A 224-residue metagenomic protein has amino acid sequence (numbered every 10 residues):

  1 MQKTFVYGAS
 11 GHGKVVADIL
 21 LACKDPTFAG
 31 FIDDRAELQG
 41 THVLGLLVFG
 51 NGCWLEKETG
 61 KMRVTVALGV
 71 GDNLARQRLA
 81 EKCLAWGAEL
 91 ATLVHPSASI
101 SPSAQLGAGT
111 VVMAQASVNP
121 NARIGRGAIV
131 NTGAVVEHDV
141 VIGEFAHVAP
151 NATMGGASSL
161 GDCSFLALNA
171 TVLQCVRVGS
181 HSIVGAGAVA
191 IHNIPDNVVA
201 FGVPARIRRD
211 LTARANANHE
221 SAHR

Functional and structural regions predicted by a protein language model:
M1-F49, E56-E58: Hydrophobic, well-ordered beta-alpha structural blocks that scaffold small-molecule cofactor pockets
Q2-F5, T27-A29, R63-V66, L90 (+1 more regions): Short active-site oxyanion
H12, G71-N73, R206: Short glycine-rich anion-binding loops that position phosphate/pyrophosphate groups of nucleotides and phosphorylated
A17-I19, V43-L44, R78-E81, I124 (+2 more regions): Short amphipathic alpha-helical segments
K24-D25, L84-A88, H192: Short helix-capping segments at alpha-helix termini
E37-S99: Phosphate-bearing ligand-interacting subdomains that bind or position ATP/ADP/UDP/GDP/NAD(P) or nucleotide-linked
T92-F201, A205-R208: Structural signal for interior beta-strand "rungs" in well-ordered beta-sheet cores of soluble enzyme domains
F201-R224: …primarily DNA-binding HTH/wHTH and HhH modules…
